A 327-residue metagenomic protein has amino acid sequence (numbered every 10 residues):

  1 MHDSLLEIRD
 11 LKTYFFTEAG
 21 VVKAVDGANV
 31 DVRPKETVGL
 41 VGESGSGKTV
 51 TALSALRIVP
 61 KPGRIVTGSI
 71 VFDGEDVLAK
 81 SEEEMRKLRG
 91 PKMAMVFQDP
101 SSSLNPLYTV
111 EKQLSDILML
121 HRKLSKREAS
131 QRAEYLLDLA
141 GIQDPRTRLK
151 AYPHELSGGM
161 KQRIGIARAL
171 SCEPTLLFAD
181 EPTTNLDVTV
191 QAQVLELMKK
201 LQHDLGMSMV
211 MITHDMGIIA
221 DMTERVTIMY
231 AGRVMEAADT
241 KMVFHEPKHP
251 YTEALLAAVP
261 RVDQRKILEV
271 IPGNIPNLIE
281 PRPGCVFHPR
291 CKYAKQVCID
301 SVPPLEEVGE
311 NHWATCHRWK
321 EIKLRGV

Functional and structural regions predicted by a protein language model:
H2-S4, R146, D239-V327: Short catalytic/signature loops enriched in Gly
E43, P182, L186, V190-K266: P-loop NTP-binding/switch modules centered on Walker-like glycine-rich loops
I65-D76: Conserved ABC transporter NBD signature motif
E75-D76, E128-T147, L256: Conserved ABC ATPase "signature" region
L114, I166, V190, V194: Hydrophobic anchor residue at the start of the ABC signature
A151-L156, M160: Conserved ABC ATPase signature
S171-T175: A short, proline-enriched helix->beta-strand linker immediately N-terminal to the Walker B motif in ABC-type P-loop
